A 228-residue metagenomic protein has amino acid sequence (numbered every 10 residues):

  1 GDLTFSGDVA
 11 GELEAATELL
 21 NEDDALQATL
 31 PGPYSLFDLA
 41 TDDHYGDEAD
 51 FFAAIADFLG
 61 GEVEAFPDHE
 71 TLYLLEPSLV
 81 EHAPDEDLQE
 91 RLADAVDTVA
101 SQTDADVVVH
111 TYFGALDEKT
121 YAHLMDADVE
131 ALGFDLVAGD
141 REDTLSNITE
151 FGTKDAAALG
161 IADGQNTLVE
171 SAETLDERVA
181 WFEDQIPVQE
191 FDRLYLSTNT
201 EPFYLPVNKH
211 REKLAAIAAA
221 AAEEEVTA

Functional and structural regions predicted by a protein language model:
G1-A228: Domain-level signal for soluble alpha/beta catalytic cores
